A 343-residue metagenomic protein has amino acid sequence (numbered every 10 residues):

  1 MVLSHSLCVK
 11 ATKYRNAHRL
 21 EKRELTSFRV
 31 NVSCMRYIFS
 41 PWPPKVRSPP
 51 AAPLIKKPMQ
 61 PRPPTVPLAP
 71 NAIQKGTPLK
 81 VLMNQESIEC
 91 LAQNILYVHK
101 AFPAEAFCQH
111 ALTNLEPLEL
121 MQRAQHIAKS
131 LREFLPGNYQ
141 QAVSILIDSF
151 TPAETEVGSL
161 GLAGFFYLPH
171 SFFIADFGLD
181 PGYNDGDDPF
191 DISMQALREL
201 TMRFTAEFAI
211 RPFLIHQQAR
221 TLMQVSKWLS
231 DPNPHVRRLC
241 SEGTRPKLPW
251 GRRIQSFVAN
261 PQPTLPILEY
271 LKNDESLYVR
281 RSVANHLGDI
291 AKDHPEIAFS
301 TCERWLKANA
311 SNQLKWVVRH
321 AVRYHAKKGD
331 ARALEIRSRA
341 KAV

Functional and structural regions predicted by a protein language model:
M1-Y14, R19-Y37, P44-S48: Short, positively charged low-complexity motifs
I38, L54-V343: Surface-facing alpha-helical segments and adjacent helix-coil boundary elements at the starts of domains
P50-A52: Intrinsically disordered, polybasic Lys/Arg-rich low-complexity tracts
